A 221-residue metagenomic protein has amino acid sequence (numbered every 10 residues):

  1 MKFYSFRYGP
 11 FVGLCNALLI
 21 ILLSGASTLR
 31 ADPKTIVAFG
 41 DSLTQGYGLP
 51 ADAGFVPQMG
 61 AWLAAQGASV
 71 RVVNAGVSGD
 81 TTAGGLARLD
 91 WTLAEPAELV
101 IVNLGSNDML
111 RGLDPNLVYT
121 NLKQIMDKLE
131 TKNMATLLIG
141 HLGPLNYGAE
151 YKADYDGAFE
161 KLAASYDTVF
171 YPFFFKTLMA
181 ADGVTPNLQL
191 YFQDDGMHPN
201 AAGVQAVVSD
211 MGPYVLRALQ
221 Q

Functional and structural regions predicted by a protein language model:
K2-F3, A68, L86-Q221: Alpha-helical cap/lid subdomain in secreted, periplasmic, or secretory-pathway luminal O-acyl-processing enzymes
F3-F11: Aromatic (phenylalanine/tyrosine) cluster motif
F3-Y4, I20-L23, D41: Membrane-interface segments of envelope glycosyltransferases acting on lipid-linked substrates or membrane lipids
G13-G25: Bacterial N-terminal signal peptides
L29-S78, R88-P96: Serine-esterase "nucleophile elbow" of acetyl-processing enzymes
G46, G79-D80, T177-A181: Short, small-residue-enriched loops and turns at beta-alpha junctions that line or gate enzyme active sites
G48, V73-T81, M109-L113, G196: Acidic/histidine-rich helix-loop elements that form or flank divalent-metal/phosphate-binding sites at the catalytic
